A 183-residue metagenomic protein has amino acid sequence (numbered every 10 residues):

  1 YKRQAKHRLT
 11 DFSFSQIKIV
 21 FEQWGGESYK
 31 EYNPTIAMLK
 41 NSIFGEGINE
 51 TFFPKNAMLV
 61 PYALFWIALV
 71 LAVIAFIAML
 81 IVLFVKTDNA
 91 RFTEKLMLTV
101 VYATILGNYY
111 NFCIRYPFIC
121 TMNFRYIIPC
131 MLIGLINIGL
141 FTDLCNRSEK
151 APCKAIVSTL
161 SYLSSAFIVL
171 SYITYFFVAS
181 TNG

Functional and structural regions predicted by a protein language model:
K2-M79, L83, E94-Y102: Lumenal/periplasmic acceptor-binding loop at the mouth of the active site in multi-pass, GT-C-fold membrane enzymes
A72-M79, Y102-Y109, S164-Y175: Helical transmembrane-bundle signal
L80-A90, L135-L160: Membrane-interface junctions at the ends of membrane-embedded or membrane-associated helices
N89-C113: Transmembrane alpha-helix segments characteristic of polytopic inner-membrane glycan-assembly/cell-envelope
T93-V101, I127, M131, V157-T159: Alpha-helical transmembrane segments of integral membrane proteins
Y109-I128, A179-N182: Membrane-interface catalytic loops of GT-C/OST-like multi-pass glycosylation enzymes that act
T121-T142: Hydrophobic/aromatic-rich transmembrane helices and adjacent perimembrane loops
C145-N182: Signature aromatic-anchored transmembrane alpha helix within multi-pass, membrane-resident enzymes that catalyze glycan
